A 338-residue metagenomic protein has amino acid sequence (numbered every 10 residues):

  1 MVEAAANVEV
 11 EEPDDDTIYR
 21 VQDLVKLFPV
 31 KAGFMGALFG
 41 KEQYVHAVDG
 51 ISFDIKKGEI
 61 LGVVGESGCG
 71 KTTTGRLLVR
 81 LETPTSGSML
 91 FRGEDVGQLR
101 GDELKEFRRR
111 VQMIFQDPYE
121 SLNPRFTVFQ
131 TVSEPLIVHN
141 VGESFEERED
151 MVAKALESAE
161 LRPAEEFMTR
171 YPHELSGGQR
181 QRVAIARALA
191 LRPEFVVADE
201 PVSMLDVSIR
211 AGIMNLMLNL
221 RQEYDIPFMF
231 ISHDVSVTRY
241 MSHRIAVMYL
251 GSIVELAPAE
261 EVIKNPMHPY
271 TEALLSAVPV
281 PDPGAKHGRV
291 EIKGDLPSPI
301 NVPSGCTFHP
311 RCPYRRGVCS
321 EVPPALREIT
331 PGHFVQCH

Functional and structural regions predicted by a protein language model:
V2-T17, V30-F39, Y44, P258-H338: Short catalytic/signature loops enriched in Gly
V79: Helix-to-loop junction immediately C-terminal to a conserved catalytic motif
G87-D95: Conserved ABC transporter NBD signature motif
D95, E146-E166, N219, E272-S276: Conserved ABC ATPase "signature" region
R170-L175, Q179: Conserved ABC ATPase signature
A190-E194: A short, proline-enriched helix->beta-strand linker immediately N-terminal to the Walker B motif in ABC-type P-loop
V197, P201, L205, I209-H287: P-loop NTP-binding/switch modules centered on Walker-like glycine-rich loops
